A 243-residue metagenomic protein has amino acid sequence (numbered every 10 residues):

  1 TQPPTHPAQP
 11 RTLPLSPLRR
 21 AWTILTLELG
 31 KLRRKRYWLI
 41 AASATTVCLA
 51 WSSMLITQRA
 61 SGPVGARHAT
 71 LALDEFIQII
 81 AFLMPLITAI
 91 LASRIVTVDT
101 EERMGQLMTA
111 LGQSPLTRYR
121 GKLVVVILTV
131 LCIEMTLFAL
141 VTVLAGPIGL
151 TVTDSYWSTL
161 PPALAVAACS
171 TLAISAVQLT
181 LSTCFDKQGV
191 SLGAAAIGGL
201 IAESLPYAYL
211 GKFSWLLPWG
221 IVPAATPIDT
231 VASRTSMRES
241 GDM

Functional and structural regions predicted by a protein language model:
T1-T45: Aromatic- and glycine-rich beta-strand/loop motifs that create alpha-glucan
L18, L55-L71, L192-M243: Terminal transmembrane helical anchor/hairpin motif
A21-R33, T70-I79, G105-Y119, F138-T142 (+1 more regions): Hydrophobic alpha-helical transmembrane segments
K31-L32, T97, M108-A110, Q178 (+1 more regions): Helix-capping/transition residues at the boundaries of transmembrane alpha-helices and the short helical linkers
R36-L49, L128-T136, A194-S214, G220: Hydrophobic alpha-helical membrane-insertion segments
W38, A42-S93, R120-Q188, S236-M243: Secretory targeting signals
S93-L128: Helix-loop-helix units of permease transmembrane domains in multi-pass membrane transporters, especially ABC
G105, T180, W219-I221: Tryptophan-centric aromatic hotspots in well-structured domains and transmembrane helices
